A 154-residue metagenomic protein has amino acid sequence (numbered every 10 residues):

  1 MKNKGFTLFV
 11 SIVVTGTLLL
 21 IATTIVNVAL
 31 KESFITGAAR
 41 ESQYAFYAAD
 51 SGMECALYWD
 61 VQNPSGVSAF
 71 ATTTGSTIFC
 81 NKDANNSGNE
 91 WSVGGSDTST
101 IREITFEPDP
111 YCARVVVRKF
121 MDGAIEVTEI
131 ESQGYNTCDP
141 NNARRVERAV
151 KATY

Functional and structural regions predicted by a protein language model:
M1-K4: N-terminal leader/signal peptides at the extreme start of proteins
F6-T15, T23-V28, E32-Y44, E54-Y154: Conserved functional hotspots that engage anionic ligands or polymers and/or phospholipid headgroups
